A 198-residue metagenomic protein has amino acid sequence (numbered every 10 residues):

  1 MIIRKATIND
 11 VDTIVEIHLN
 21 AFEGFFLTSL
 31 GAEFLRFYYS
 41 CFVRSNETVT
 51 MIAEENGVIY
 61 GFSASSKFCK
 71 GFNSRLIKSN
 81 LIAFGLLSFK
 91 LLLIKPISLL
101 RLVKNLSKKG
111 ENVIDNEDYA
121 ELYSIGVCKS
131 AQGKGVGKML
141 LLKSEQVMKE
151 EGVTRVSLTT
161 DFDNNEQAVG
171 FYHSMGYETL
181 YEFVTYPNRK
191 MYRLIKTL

Functional and structural regions predicted by a protein language model:
I2-E16, K67: A short beta-loop-alpha structural element at the N-terminal edge of CoA-dependent acyl/N-acetyltransferase catalytic
F22-S40, N73-L86: Conserved GNAT-fold acetyl-CoA-binding loop/helix
S40-I52, K67-L76, L81, E121: A short helix-loop-beta-strand connector motif used in the catalytic cores of GNAT acetyltransferases and, in some
K70-Y119: Conserved acyl-donor/pantetheine-binding loop and adjacent beta-alpha core of acyl/acetyltransferases and related
L106-G110, N116, K138, E150 (+3 more regions): Conserved active-site alpha-helix within GNAT-family acetyltransferase domains
V113, D118-A120, L141, M148-D161: Conserved GNAT acetyl-CoA-binding A-motif
Y123-Q132, S157-A168, T185-K190, I195-T197: Conserved beta-strand-loop-alpha-helix junction that forms the acyl-donor binding cleft
S124, G133-Q146, H173-S174: Conserved acetyl-CoA-binding loop-helix of GNAT-fold acetyltransferases
